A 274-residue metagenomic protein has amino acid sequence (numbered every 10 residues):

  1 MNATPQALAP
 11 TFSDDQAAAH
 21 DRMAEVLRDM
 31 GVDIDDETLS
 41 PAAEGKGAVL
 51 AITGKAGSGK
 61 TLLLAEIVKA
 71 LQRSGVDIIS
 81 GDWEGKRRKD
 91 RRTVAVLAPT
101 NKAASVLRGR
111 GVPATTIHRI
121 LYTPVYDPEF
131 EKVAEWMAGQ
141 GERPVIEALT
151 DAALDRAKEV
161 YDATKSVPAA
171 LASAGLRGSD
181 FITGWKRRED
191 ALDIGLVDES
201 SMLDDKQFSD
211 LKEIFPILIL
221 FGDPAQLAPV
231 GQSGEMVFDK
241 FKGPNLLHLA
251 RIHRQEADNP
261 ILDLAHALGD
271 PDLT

Functional and structural regions predicted by a protein language model:
M1-T274: Conserved ATP-binding/catalytic motifs of P-loop helicase motor domains
